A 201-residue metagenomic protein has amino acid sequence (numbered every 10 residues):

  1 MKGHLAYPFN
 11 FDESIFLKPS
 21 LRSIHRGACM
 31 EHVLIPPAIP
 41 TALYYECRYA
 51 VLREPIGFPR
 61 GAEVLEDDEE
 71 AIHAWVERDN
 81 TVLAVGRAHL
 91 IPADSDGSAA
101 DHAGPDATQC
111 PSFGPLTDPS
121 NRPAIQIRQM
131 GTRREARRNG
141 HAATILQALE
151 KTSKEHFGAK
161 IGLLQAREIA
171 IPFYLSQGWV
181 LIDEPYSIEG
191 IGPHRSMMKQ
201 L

Functional and structural regions predicted by a protein language model:
P8-F9: Intrinsically disordered, low-complexity segments enriched in serine/proline and basic residues
F16-C29: Short, Lys/Arg-enriched N-terminal segments with co-localized hydrophobic residues within the first ~10-30 amino acids
M30-Y44: A short beta-loop-alpha structural element at the N-terminal edge of CoA-dependent acyl/N-acetyltransferase catalytic
A50-R137, Q147, P185-S196: Conserved acyl-donor/pantetheine-binding loop and adjacent beta-alpha core of acyl/acetyltransferases and related
A143: Residues forming the Rossmann-fold NAD(P)(H) cofactor-binding site
S153-A166: Conserved GNAT acetyl-CoA-binding A-motif
L163-Q165, L175, V180-S196: Conserved catalytic-core motifs of GNAT/GCN5-like acyltransferases
